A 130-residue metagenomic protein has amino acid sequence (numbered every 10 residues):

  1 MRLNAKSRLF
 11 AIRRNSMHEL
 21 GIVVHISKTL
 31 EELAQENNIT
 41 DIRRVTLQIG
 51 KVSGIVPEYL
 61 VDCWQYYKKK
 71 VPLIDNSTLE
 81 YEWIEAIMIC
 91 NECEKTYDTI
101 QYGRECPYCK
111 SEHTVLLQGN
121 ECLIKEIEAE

Functional and structural regions predicted by a protein language model:
R2-S77, E82: Long, charged N-terminal interaction/targeting segments
S53-G54, A86-C90: Acidic pyrophosphate-coordinating catalytic loop
T78-A86, K95-I100: Short, flexible, mixed-charge glycine/proline-rich loop motifs that serve as phosphate/nucleic-acid-contacting
M88, R104, C122: Cys/His-enriched microdomains
C90-C93, C106-C109: Short cysteine-rich clusters marking metal-coordination/redox-active sites
D98, S111-V115: Short functional micro-motifs and their immediate structural scaffolds
T114-E126: Short metal-binding segments enriched for Cys and/or His
E128-E130: Short acidic/polar capping segments at secondary-structure boundaries
